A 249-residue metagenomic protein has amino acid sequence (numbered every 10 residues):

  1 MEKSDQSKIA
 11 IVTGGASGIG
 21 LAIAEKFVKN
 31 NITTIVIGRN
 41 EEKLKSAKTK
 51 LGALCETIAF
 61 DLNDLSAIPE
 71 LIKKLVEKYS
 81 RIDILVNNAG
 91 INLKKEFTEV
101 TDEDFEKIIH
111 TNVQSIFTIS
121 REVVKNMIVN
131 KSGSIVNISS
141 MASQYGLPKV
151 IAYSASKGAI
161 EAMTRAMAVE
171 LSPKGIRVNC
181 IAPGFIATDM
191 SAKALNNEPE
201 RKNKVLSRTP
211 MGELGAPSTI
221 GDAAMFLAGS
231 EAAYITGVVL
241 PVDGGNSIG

Functional and structural regions predicted by a protein language model:
S4, Y145, M225, T236-G249: Short C-terminal tail/terminal secondary-structure segment of NAD(P)H-dependent dehydrogenase/reductase domains
A16-S17: Conserved glycine-rich cofactor-binding loop
E96-F97, T101-I109, V205: Substrate-binding pocket helix/loop in short-chain dehydrogenase/reductase
S120, S156, T164: Active-site helix of classical SDR
K125, V169-P173, A233: Alpha-helical segment proximal to the catalytic Tyr-Lys
S140: Residue(s) in the substrate-gating loop at a strand-loop-helix junction that position the organic substrate next
C180, N203-E231, I235, G244: C-terminal helical subdomain
